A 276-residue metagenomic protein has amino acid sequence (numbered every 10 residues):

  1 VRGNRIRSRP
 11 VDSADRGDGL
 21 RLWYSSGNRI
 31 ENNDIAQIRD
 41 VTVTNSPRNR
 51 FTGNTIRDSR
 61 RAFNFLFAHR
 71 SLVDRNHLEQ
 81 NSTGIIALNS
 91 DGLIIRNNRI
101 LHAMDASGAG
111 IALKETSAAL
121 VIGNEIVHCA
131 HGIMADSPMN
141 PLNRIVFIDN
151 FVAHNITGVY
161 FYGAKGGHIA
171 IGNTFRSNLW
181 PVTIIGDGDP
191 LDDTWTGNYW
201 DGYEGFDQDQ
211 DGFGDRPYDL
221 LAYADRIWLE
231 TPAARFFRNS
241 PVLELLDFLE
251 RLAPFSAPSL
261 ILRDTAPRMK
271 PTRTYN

Functional and structural regions predicted by a protein language model:
V1-F63: Right-handed parallel beta-helix
D12, V41, N49, S71 (+3 more regions): Surface-exposed, flexible loop/turn segments at secondary-structure boundaries
S13-W23, A36-R39, D58-N64, Q80-I86 (+4 more regions): Extracellular beta-strand/beta-solenoid scaffold signature
L20-E31, P47-R50, H69-L72, D91-R96 (+4 more regions): Surface-exposed loop/turn motifs in large extracellular/passenger domains
M104-A106, G110, A119, G132-P138 (+1 more regions): Functionally critical loop-and-helix segments that line ligand-binding/catalytic clefts of soluble enzyme domains
